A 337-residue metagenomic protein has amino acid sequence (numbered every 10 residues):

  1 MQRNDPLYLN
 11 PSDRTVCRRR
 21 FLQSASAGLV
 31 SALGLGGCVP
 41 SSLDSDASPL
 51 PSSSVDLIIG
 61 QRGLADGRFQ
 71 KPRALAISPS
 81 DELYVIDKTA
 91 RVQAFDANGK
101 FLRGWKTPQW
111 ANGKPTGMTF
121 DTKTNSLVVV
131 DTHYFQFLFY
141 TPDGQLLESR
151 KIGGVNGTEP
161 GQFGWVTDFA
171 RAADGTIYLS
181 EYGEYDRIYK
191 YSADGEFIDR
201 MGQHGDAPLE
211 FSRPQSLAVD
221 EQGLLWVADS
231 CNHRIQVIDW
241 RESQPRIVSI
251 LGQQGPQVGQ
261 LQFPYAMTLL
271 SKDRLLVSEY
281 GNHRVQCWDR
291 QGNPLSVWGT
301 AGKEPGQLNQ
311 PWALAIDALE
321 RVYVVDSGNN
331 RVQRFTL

Functional and structural regions predicted by a protein language model:
M1-C17, A27-G34: N-terminal secretory signal peptides
V39-L337: Eukaryotic scaffold repeat domains enriched in small/polar residues
